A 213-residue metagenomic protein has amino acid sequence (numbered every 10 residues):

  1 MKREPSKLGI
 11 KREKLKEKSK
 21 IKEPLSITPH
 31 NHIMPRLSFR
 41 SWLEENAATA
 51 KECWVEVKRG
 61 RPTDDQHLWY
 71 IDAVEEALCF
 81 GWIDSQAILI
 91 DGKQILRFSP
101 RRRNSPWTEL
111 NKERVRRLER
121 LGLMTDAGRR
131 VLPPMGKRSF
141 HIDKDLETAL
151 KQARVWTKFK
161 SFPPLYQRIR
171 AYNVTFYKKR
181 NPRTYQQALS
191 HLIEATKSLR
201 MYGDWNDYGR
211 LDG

Functional and structural regions predicted by a protein language model:
K2-G213: Charge-dense, helix-prone N-terminal extensions
